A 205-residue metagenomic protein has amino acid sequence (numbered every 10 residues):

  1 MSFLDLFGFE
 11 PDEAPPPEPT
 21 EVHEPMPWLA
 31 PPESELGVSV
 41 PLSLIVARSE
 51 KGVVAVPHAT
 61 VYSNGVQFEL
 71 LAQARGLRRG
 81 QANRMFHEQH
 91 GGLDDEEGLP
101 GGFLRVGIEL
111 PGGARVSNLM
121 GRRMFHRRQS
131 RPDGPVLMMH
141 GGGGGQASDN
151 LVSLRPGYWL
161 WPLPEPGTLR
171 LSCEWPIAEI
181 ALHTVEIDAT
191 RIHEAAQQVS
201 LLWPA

Functional and structural regions predicted by a protein language model:
M1-F3, F68-E69: Type-3 copper protein
F9, P16-G101: N-terminal onset of structured domains
K51, N64, G112-R115, A178: Detector for glycine-centered tight turns/loop "hinges" at secondary-structure junctions
E69-Q73, G107-E109, W159, S172-E174: Residue-level recognition of well-ordered beta-strand positions that form the cores of beta-sheet-rich folds across
L77-R78, W175-T184: Short acidic/polar inter-strand loop motif in beta-rich domains
F103-W161: Extended, solvent-exposed segments with strong compositional bias
E165-A178: Internal, hydrophobic beta-strand segments that form the core of beta-sheet-rich folds
A181-A205: Short beta-strand elements
